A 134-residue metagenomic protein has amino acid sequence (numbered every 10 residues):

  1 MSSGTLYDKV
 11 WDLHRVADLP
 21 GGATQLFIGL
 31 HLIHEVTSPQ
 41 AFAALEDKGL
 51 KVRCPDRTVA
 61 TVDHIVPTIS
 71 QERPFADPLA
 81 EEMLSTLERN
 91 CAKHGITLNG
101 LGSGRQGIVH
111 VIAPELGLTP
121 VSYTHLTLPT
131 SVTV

Functional and structural regions predicted by a protein language model:
M1-S2, T130: Intrinsically disordered, low-complexity segments enriched in Ser/Pro/Gly/Ala and basic residues
S2-D47, C54: N-terminal amphipathic, basic-rich helices that act as targeting or association modules
L50-Y123: Anion-binding (especially nucleotide phosphate/pyrophosphate-binding) glycine-rich loop and adjoining beta-alpha core
T124-T130: Conserved small/polar residues in nucleotide/adenosyl-binding loops
V132-V134: Acidic, Ala/Val/Gly-enriched low-complexity intrinsically disordered segments
